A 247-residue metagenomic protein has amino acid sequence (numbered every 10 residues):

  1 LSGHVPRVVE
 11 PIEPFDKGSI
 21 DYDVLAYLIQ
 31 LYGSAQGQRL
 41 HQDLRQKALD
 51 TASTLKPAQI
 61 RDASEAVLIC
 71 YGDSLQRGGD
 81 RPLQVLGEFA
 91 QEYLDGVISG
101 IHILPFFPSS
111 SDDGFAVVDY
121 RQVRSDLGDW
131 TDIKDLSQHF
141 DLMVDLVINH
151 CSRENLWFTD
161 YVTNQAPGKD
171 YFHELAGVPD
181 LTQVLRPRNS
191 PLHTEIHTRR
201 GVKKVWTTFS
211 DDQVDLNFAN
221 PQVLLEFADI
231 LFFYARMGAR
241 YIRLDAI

Functional and structural regions predicted by a protein language model:
P6-A228, F232, R236: Acidic/aromatic-lined carbohydrate-recognition and catalytic surfaces of CAZymes acting on diverse glycans
I101, I242-L244: Hydrophobic residues within beta-strands of alpha/beta enzymes
